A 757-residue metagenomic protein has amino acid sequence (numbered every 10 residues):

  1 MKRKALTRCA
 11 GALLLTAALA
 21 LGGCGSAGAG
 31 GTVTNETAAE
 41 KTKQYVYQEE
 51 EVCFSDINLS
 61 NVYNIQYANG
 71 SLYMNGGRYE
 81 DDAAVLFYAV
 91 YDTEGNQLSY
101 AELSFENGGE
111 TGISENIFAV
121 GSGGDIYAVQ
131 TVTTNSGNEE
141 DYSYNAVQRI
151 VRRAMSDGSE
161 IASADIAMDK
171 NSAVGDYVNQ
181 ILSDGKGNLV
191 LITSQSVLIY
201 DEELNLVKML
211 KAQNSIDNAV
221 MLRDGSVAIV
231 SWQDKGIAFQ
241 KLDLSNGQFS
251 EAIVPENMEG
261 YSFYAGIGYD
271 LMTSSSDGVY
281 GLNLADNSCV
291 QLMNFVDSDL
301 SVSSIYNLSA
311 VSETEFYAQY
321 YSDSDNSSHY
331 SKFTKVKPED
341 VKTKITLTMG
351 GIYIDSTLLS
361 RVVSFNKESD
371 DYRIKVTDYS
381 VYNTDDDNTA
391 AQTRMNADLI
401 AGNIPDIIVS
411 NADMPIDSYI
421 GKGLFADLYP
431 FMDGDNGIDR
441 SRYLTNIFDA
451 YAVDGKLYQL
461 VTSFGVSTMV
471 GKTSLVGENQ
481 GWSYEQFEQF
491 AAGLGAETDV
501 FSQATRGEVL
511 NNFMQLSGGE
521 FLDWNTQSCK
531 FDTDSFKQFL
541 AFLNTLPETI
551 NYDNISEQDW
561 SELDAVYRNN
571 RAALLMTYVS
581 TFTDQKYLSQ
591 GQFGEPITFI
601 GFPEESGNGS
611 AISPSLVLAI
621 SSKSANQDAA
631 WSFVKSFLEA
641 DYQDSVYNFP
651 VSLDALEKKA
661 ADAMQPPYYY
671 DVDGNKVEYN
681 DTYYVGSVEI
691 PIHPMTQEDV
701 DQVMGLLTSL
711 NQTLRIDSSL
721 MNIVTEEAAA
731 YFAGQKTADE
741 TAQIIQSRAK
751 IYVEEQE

Functional and structural regions predicted by a protein language model:
G25-D82, L86-A89, T93-G95, V132-N135 (+7 more regions): Conserved N-terminal structural module of periplasmic/extracytoplasmic solute-binding proteins
D92, S156, A452-E557, S622-D628: Helix-loop-helix "hinge/cap" segment bordering the ligand-binding cleft or interdomain interface
K375-Y443, D564-V566, R571-L574, Q590-Q592: Extracytoplasmic "Venus flytrap"/periplasmic binding protein-like
D413-T468, E485, P596-P603: Hinge/lid segment of periplasmic solute-binding proteins
Y429-R442, G519-A541, G601-A611, G734: Short, solvent-exposed loop/beta-turn-alpha elements that line the ligand-binding surface or hinge of extracytoplasmic
A496, V634-Y668: Periplasmic-binding protein-like
L546-D628, S632: Extracytoplasmic/periplasmic substrate-binding proteins
I612, V672-A749: C-terminal capping/gating helix-and-loop segments adjacent to ligand/active sites or protein-protein/ligand interfaces
